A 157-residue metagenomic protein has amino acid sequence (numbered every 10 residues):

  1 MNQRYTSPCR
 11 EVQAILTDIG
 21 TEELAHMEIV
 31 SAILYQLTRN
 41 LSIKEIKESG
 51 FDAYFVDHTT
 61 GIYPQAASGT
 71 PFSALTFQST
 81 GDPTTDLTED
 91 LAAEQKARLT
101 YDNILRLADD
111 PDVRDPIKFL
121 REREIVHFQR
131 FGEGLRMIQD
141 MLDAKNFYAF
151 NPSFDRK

Functional and structural regions predicted by a protein language model:
M1-K157: Non-heme di-metal
